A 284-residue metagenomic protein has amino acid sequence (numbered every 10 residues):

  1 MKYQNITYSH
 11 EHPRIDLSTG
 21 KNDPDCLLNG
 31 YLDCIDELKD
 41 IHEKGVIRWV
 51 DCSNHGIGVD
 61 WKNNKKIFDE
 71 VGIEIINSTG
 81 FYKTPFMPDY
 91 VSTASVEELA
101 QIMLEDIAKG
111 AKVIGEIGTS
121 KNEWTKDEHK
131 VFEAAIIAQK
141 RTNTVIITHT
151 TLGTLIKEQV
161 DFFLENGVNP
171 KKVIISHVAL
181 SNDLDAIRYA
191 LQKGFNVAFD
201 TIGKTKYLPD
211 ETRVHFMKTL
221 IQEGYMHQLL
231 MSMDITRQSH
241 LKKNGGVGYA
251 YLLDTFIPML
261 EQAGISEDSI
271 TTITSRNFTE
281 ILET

Functional and structural regions predicted by a protein language model:
M1, Y251-T284: Mid-to-C-terminal alpha-helical segments outside catalytic/metal-binding sites
Q4-S9, R14, D23-E74, E97-G110: Alpha-helical scaffold segments that flank or form the walls of functional sites
H10, W49, F81, Q139 (+4 more regions): Divalent metal-coordination and catalytic microenvironments
L17-K21, W61, I156-F162, D183-A190 (+3 more regions): Histidine/acidic-residue-rich catalytic or RNA/ligand-binding cores of hydrolases and nuclease-related proteins
K66-D69, E74-T142, N196, T201-K206: Active-site gating/metal-coordination segments in enzymes
G72-I73, T142-V145, L164-K172, Y189-A198 (+1 more regions): Glycine-enriched alpha-helix->loop->beta-strand junction motifs that scaffold or abut catalytic
A108-N182: Divalent metal-binding pocket/active-site signature
D200-T201, Y225-G246: Short acidic/histidine-rich active-site segments
